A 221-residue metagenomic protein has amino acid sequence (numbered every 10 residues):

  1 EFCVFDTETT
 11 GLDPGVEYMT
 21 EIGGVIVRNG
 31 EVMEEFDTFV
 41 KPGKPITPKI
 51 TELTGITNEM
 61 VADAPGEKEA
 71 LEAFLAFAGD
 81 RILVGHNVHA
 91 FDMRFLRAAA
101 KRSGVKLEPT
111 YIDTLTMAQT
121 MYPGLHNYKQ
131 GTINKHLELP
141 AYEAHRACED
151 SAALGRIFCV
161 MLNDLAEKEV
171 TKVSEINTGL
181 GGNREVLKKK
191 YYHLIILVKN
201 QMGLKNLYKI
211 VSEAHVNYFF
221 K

Functional and structural regions predicted by a protein language model:
E1-P109, P123-H145: Conserved non-catalytic scaffold segment of RNase H-like nuclease domains
C3, V84, H89, R94-K221: Phosphodiester-processing cores and adjacent nucleic acid-binding clamps
